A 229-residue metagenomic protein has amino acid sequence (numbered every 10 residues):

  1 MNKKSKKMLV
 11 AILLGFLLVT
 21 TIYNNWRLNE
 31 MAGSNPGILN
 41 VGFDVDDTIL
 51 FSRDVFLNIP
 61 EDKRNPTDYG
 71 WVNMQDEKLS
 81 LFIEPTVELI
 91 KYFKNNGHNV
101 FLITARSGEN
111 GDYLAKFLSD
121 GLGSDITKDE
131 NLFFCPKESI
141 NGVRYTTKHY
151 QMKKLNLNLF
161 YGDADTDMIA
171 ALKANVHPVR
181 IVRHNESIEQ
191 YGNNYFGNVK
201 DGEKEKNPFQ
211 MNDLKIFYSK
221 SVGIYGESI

Functional and structural regions predicted by a protein language model:
N2-V45, K200, E205-I229: Non-catalytic pre-domain segments flanking phosphatase-related domains
V10, V19, V41, V45 (+8 more regions): Extended aliphatic helical segments
W26-S139: Alpha-helical substrate-recognition element adjacent to the catalytic core
H98, S107-I229: C-terminal cap/substrate-recognition subdomain and adjoining C-terminal extension of metal-dependent phosphatase-like
